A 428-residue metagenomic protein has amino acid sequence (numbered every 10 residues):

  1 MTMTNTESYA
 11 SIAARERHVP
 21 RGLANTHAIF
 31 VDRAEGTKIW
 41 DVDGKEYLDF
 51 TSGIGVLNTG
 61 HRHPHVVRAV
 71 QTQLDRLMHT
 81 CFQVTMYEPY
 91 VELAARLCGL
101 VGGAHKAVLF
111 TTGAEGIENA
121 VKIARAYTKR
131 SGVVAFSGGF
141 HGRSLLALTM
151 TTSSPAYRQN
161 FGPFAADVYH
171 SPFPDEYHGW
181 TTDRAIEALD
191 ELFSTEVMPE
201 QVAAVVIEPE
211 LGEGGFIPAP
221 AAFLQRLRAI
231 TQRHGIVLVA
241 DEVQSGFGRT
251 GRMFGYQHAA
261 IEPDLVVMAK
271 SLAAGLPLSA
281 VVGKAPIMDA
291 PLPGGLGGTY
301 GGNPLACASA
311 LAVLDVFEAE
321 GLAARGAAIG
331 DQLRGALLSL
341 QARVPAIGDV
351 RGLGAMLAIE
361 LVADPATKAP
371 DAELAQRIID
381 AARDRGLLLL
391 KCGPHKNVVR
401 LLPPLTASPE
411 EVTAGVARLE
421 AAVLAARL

Functional and structural regions predicted by a protein language model:
T2-L428: Conserved N-terminal phosphate-binding loop of PLP-dependent enzymes in the Aspartate aminotransferase
